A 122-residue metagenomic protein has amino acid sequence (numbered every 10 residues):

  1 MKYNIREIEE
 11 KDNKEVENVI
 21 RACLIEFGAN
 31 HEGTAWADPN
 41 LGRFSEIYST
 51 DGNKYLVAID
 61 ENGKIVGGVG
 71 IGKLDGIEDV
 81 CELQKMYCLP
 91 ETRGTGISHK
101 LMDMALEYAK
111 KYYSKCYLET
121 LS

Functional and structural regions predicted by a protein language model:
Y3, E7-Q84, L89-P90, M102-M104 (+1 more regions): Acetyl-CoA-dependent GNAT
G76, L121-S122: Residue-level "edge-of-site" marker
L89-E91, T95, S122: Active-site acidic-Proline motif in GNAT/NAT acetyltransferases
A109-L121: Conserved GNAT acetyl-CoA-binding A-motif
